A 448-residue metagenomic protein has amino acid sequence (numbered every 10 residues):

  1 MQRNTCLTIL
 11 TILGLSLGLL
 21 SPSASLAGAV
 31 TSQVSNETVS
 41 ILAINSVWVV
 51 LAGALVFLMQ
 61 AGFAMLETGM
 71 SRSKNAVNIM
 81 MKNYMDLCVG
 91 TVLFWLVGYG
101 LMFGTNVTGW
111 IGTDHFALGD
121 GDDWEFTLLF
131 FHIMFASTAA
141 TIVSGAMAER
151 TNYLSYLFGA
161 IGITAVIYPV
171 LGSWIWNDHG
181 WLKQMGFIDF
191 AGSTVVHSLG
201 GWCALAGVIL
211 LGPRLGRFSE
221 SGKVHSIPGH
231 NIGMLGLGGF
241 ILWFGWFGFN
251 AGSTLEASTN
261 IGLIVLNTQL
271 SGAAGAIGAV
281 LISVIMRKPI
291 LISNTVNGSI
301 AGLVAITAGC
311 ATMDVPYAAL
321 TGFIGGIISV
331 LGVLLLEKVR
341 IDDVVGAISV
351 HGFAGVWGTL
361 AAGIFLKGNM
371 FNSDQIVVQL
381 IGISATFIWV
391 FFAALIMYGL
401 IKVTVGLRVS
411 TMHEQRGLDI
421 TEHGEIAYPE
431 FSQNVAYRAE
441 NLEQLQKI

Functional and structural regions predicted by a protein language model:
Q2-I448: Hydrophobic alpha-helical transmembrane bundles of multi-pass membrane proteins
